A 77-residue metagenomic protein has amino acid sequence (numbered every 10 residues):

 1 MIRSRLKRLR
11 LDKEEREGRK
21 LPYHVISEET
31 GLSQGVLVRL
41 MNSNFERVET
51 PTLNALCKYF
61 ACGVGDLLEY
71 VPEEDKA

Functional and structural regions predicted by a protein language model:
M1-V25: A short, Lys/Arg-rich alpha-helix, primarily the initiator
S4, G35, T50-L53: Short alpha-helical elements of helix-turn-helix
L9, E29, L40, Y70: Residues in the recognition helix of alpha-helical DNA-binding motifs
E17-R39: Short alpha-helical DNA-recognition segment
G18, F45-V48, Y59: Helix-turn-helix/winged-helix DNA-binding modules
R39, S43, A55, E73: Alpha-helical DNA-recognition elements
P51-D66: DNA major-groove recognition helix of helix-turn-helix/homeodomain DNA-binding modules
L68-A77: Short, charged recognition helix plus adjacent turn of helix-turn-helix-like nucleic-acid-binding domains
